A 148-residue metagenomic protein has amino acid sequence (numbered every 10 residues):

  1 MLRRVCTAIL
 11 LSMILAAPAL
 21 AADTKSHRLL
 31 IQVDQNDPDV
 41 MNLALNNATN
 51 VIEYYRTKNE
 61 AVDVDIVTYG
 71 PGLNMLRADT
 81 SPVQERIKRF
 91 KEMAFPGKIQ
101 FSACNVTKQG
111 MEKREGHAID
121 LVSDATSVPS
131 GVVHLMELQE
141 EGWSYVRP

Functional and structural regions predicted by a protein language model:
M1, A19-L20: Polar low-complexity intrinsically disordered regions
M1-I9: Bacterial N-terminal signal peptides that target proteins for export
A8-A17: Bacterial N-terminal signal peptides
A21-P148: Secreted/extracellular ectodomain signature
